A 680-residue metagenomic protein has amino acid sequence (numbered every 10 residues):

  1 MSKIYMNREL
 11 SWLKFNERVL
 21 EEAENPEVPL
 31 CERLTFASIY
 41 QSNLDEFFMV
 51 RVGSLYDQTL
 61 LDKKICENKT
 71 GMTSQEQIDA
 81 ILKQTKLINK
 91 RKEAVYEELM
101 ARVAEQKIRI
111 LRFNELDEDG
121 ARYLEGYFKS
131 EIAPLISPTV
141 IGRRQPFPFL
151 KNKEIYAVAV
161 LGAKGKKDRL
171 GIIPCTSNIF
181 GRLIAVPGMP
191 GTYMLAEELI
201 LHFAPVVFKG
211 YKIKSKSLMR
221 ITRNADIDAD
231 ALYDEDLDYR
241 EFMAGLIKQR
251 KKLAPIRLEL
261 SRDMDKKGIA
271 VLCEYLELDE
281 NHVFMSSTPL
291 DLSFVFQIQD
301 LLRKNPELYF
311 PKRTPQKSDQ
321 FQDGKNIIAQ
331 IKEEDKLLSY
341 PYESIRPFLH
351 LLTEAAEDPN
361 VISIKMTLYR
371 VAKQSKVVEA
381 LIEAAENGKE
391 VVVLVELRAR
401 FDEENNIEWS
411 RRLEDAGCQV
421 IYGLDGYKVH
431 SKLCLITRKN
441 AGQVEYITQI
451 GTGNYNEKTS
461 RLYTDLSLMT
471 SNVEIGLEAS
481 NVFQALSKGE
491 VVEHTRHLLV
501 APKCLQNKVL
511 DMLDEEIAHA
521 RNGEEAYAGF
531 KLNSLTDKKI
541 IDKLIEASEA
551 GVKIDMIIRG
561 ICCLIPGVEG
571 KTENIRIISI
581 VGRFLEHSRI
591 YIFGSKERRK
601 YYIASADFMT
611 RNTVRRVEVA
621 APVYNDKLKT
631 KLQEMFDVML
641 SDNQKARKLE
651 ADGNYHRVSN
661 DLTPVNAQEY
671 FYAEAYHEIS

Functional and structural regions predicted by a protein language model:
M1-A528, E546, A550, C562-S680: N-terminal localization/anchoring segments of enzymes in phospholipid and broader phosphate metabolism
K553-I557: Hydrophobic alpha/beta core scaffold segments
